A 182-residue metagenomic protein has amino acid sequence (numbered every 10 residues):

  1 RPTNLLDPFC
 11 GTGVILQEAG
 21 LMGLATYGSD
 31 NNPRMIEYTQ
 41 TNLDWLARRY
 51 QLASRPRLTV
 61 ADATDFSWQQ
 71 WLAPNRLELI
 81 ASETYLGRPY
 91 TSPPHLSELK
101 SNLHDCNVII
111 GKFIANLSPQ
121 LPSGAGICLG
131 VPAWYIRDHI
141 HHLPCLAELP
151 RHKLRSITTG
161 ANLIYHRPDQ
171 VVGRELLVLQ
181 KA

Functional and structural regions predicted by a protein language model:
R1-A182: Class I S-adenosyl-L-methionine-dependent methyltransferase catalytic core
